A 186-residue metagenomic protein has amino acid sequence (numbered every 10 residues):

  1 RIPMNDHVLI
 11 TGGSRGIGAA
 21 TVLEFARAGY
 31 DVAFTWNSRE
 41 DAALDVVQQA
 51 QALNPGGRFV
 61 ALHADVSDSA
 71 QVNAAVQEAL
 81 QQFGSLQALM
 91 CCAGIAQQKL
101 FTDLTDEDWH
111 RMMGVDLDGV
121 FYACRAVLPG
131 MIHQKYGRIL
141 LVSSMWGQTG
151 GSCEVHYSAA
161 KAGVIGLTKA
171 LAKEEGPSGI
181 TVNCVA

Functional and structural regions predicted by a protein language model:
S14-G16: Conserved glycine-rich cofactor-binding loop
A28-D45: Conserved glycine-rich Rossmann-like NAD(P)H-binding loop of the short-chain dehydrogenase/reductase
E40, H63-A75, D106: The beta1-alpha1 cofactor-binding region of Rossmann-like NAD(H)/NADP(H)-dependent oxidoreductases
L100-F101, D108-H110: Substrate-binding pocket helix/loop in short-chain dehydrogenase/reductase
C124, A160, T168: Active-site helix of classical SDR
P129, K173-E174: Alpha-helical segment proximal to the catalytic Tyr-Lys
S144: Residue(s) in the substrate-gating loop at a strand-loop-helix junction that position the organic substrate next
